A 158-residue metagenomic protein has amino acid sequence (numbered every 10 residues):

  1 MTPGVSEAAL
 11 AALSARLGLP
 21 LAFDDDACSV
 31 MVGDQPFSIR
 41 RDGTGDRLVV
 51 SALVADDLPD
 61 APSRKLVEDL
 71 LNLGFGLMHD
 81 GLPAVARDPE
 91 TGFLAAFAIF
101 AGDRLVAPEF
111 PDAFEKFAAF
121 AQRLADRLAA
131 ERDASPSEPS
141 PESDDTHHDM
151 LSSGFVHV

Functional and structural regions predicted by a protein language model:
M1-S38, M78, A86: Charge-rich, low-complexity N-terminal segments
C28, D46-L48, G92-L94: Hydrophobic residues embedded in beta-strands of well-ordered beta-sheets
R41, D46-D56: A short acidic-to-branched-hydrophobic micro-motif
L53-F97: Short, internal acidic amphipathic alpha-helical interface segments that mediate docking to partner proteins
A84-K116: A mid-sequence interfacial segment
R104-E138: A contiguous, mid-protein "functional segment" used to position or interact with cofactors/ions or partner subunits
A129-V158: Short, highly charged C-terminal tails/helix-capping segments
